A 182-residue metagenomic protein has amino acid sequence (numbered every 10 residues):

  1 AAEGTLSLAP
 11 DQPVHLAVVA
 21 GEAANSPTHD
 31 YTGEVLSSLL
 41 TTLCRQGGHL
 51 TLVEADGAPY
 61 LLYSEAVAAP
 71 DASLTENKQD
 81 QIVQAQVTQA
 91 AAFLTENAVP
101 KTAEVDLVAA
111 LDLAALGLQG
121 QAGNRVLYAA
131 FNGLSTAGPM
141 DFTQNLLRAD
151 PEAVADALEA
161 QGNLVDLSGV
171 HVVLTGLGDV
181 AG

Functional and structural regions predicted by a protein language model:
A1-A9: C-terminal region of N-terminal signal peptides and the immediate post-cleavage residues of exported proteins
L8-L74, R125-Y128: Von Willebrand factor
V19-T28, F93-E104, D179-G182: Second-shell loop/turn segments in exported
E22-P27, A58-Y60, Q119, L134-D141 (+1 more regions): Short acidic, S/G/P-rich loop/turn micro-motifs used as interaction or catalytic elements
H29-L39, L107-D112, N145-E159, G182: Well-ordered, non-membrane alpha-helical segments in soluble/globular domains
L40-R45, D112-G123, S135, P139: Sec-exported extracytoplasmic/periplasmic mature domains
L74-G123: Von Willebrand factor
L134-G182: VWA/integrin I-like adhesion module and closely mimicked acidic/polar interface patches used
